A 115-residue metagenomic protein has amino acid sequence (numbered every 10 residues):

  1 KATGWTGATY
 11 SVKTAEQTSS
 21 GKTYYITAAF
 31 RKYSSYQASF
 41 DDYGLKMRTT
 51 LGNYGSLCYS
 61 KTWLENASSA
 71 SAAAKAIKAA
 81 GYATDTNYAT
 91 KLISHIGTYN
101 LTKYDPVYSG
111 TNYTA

Functional and structural regions predicted by a protein language model:
K1-A115: Catalytic cores of secreted/periplasmic lytic hydrolases that degrade extracellular macromolecules
